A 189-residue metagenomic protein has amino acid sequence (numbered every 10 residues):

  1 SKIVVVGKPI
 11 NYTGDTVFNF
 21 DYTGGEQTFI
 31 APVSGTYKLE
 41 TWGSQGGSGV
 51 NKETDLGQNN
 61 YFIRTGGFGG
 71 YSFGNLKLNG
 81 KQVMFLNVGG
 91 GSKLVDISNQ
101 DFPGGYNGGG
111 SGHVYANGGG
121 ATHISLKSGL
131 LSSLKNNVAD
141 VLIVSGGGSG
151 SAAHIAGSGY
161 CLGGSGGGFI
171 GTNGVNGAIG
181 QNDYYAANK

Functional and structural regions predicted by a protein language model:
S1-V6: C-terminal edge beta-strand
P9-S48: GGW-centered surface loops in extracellular recognition modules
D15-V17, K52, V144: Charged/polar interaction segments and conserved charged motifs
G49-L56: Acidic/histidine-rich helix-loop elements that form or flank divalent-metal/phosphate-binding sites at the catalytic
G57-F62, G66-K189: Secretome/extracellular-domain signature
